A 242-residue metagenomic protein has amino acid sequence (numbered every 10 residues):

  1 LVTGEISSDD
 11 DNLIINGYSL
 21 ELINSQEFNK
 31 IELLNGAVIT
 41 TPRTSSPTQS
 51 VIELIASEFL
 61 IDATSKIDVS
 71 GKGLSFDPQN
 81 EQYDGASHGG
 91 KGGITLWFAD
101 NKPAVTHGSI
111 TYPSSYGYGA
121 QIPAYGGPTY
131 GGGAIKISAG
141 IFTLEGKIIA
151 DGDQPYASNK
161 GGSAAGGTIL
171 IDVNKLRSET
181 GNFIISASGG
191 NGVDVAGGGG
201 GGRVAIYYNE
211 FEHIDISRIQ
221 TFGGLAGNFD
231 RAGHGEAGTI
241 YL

Functional and structural regions predicted by a protein language model:
L1-G17, L22-I23: Boundary/junction segments of secreted and surface-exposed precursor proteins
Y18-Q26, S46, E53: N-terminal extracellular ligand-recognition/capping segment immediately after the signal peptide
K30, L34-N35, T40-P42, S46-S178 (+2 more regions): Glycine-centric low-complexity/flexibility signal
L60, F211-E212: Transmembrane beta-barrel strand/turn architecture of Gram-negative outer membrane proteins
G199, E212-D215: Strand-loop-strand
Y208: Active-site-proximal C-terminal subdomain of hydrolase catalytic domains
R218-Q220: Active-site and glycan-interaction determinants of carbohydrate-active enzymes
